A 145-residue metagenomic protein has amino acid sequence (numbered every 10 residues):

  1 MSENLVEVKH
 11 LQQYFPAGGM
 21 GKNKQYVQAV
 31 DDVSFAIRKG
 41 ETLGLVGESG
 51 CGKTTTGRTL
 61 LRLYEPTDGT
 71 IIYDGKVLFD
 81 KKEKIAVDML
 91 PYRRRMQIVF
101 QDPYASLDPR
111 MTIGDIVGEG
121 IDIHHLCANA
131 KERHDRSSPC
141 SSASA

Functional and structural regions predicted by a protein language model:
M1-A145: ABC transporter nucleotide-binding domains
